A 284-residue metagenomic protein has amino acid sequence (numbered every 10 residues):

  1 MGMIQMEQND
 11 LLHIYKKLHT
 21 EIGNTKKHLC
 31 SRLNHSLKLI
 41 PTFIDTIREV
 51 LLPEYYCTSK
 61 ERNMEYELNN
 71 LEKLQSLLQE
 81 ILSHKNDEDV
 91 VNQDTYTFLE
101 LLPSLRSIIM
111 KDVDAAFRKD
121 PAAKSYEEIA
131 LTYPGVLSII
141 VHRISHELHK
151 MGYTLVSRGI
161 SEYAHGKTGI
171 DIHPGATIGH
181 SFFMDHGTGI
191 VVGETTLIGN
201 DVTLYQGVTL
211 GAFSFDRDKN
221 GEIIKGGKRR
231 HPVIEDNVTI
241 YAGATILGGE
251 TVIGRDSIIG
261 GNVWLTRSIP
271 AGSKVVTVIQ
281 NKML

Functional and structural regions predicted by a protein language model:
M1-G159: Terminal amphipathic alpha-helical/low-complexity segments used for targeting or macromolecular assembly
A164-M283: Structural signal for interior beta-strand "rungs" in well-ordered beta-sheet cores of soluble enzyme domains
